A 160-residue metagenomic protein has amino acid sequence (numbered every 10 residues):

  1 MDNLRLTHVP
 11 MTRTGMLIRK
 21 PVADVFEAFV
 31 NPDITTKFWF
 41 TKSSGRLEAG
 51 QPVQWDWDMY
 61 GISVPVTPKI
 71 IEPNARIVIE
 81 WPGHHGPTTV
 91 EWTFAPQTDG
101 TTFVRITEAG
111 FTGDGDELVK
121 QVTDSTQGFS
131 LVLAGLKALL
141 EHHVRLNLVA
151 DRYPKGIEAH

Functional and structural regions predicted by a protein language model:
M1-S44, A159-H160: Hydrophobic ligand-binding cavity/cleft-lining segments
P10-G15, P52, S63, R76 (+2 more regions): Intrinsic-disorder/low-complexity, polar/charged segments enriched in Ser/Thr/Lys/Arg/Asp/Glu/Gln
G15-M16, P65-I70, T89-P96: Hydrophobic/aromatic beta-strand elements that line small-molecule binding cavities or substrate pockets in beta-rich
V25-F29, T35, V53, P68 (+4 more regions): Hydrophobic pocket/interface hotspot
K37, K42-G83: Glycine-rich portal/gate segments that line the openings of hydrophobic small-molecule binding cavities
H84-L131, L136, V149: Beta-strand/loop substructures that line and gate deep hydrophobic ligand-binding cavities in soluble
A138-H160: Short, highly charged C-terminal tails/helix-capping segments
